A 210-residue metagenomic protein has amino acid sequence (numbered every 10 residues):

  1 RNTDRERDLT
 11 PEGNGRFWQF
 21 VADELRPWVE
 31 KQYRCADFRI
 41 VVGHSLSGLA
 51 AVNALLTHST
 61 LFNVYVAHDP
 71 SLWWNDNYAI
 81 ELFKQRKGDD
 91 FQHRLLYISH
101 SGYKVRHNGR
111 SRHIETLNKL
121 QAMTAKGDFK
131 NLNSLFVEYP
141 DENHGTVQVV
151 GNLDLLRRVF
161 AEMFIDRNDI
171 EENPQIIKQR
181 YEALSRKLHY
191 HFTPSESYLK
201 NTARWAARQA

Functional and structural regions predicted by a protein language model:
R1-A210: Non-catalytic cap/lid and distal C-terminal segments of serine-dependent acyl enzymes
